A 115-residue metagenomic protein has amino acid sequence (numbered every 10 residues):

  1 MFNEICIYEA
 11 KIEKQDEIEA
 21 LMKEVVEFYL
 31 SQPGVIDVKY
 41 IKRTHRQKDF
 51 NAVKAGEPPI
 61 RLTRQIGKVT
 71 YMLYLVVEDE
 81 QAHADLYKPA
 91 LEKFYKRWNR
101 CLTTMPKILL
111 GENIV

Functional and structural regions predicted by a protein language model:
M1-F2, R64-K68: Short, flexible turn/loop "capping" segments at secondary-structure junctions
F2-E9, M72-Y74: Active-site-flanking beta-strand signature of metal-NTP-handling nucleotidyl enzymes and homologous cyclase-like
A10-D16: Short, surface-exposed ligand-recognition loops at beta-strand->loop->(often short) alpha-helix junctions that present
D16-E19, Y71, E78-P89: Short amphipathic alpha-helices within nucleic acid-binding modules
M22, L86-Y87, Y95-W98: Short, flexible helix/strand-to-coil boundary loops that buttress conserved ligand/catalytic motifs in alpha/beta
V25-Y29: Short alpha-helical functional segments enriched in proximate histidine and acidic residues
S31-V35: Glycine-centered tight turns that cap/initiate beta-strands
I36-I66, E92-V115: Glycine-rich beta-strand-turn "strand-cap" elements at beta-sheet edges
